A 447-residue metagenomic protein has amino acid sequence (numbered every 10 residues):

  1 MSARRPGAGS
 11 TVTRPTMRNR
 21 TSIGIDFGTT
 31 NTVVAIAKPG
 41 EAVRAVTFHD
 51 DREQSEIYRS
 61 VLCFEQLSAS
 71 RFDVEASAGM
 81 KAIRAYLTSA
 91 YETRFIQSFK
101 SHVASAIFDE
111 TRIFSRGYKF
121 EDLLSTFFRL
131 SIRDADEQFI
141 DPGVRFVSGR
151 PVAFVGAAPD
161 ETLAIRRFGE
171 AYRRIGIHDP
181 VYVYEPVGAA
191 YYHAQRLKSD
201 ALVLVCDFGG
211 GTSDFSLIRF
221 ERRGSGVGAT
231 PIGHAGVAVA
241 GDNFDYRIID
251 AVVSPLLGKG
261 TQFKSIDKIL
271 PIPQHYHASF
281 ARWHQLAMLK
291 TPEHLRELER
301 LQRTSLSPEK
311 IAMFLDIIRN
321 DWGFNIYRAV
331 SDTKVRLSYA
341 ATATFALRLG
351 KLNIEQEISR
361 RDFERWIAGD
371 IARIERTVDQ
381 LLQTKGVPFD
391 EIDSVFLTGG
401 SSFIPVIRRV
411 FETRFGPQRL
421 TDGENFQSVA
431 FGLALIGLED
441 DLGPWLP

Functional and structural regions predicted by a protein language model:
R4-R5, S10-E110, A235, A240-R282: Early-domain small/polar-rich strand-loop-helix modules and first-structured segments of the mature chain
T13-R20, I177-C206, F431-L442: Conserved phosphate-binding catalytic cores of ATP/NTP-utilizing and phosphoryl-transfer enzymes
R18-V43, A194-A229, L397: Gly/Thr-rich phosphate-binding beta-strand-loop-beta motif of the actin/hexokinase/Hsp70
S55, F220-L349, W445: Phosphate-binding glycine-rich/basic clefts of nucleotide- and phosphate-handling proteins, predominantly
R112-R133, L315-G323, L352-L381: Adenine-nucleotide phosphate-binding core of ATP-dependent small-molecule kinases
T126-F139, P186-L197, T333-R336, W366-E391 (+1 more regions): Phosphate/ATP-binding catalytic cores across multiple sugar-kinase/actin-like superfamilies, primarily ASKHA
S148-E161, W322-G323, D390-F411: Glycine-rich phosphate-binding loops at beta-strand->alpha-helix junctions
I175-V183, D390, R408-L435: Conserved phosphate-binding/catalytic loops in two-lobed NTP-binding clefts
